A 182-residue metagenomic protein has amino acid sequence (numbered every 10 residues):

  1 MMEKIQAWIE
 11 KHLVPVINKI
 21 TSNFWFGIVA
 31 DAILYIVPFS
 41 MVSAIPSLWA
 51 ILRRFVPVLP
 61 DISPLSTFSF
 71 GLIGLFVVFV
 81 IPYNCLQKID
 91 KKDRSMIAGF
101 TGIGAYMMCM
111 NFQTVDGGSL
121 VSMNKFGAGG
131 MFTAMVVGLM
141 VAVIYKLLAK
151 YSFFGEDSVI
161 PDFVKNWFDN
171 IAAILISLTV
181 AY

Functional and structural regions predicted by a protein language model:
M1-S40, W49, D61-Y182: Signature of multi-pass transmembrane helix bundles
I51-R54: Glycine/proline-enriched, intrinsically flexible loops and inter-domain linkers
V56-L59: Acidic low-complexity segments
